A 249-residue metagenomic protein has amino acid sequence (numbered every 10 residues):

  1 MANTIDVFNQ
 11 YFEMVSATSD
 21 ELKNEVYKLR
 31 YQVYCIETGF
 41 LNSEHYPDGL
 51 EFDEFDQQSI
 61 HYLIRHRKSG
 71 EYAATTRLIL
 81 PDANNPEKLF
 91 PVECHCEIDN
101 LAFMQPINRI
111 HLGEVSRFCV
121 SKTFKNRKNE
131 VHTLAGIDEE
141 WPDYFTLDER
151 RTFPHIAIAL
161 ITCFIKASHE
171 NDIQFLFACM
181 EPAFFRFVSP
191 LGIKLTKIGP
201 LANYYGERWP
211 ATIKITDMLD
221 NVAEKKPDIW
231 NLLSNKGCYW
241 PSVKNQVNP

Functional and structural regions predicted by a protein language model:
A2-L50, H61-R65, Y72, R77-L80: Short amphipathic alpha-helix that is part of the acyltransferase structural core
T18, H66-K68, L80-D82, R117-C119 (+1 more regions): Short, flexible loop/turn elements at secondary-structure junctions
Y46-F55, A183-R186: Beta-rich nucleic-acid/ligand-interaction surfaces
D53-L63, P86: A short helix-loop-beta-strand connector motif used in the catalytic cores of GNAT acetyltransferases and, in some
Q57-S59, A73, N108-I110: Short connector loops at helix/strand junctions that flank enzyme active sites, especially segments positioning acidic
G70-E71, I173: Coil-to-beta-strand transition motifs
A83-L195, G199-T212: Acyl-donor binding region in acyl/amide transferases
G192-N248: Accessory, usually C-terminal, subdomains that scaffold auxiliary metal cofactors
